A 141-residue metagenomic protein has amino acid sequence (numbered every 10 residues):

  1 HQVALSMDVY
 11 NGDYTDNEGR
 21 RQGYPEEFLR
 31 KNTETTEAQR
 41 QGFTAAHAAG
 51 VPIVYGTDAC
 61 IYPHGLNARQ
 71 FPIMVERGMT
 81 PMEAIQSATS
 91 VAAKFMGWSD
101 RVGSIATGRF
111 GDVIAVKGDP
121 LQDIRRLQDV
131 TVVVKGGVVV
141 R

Functional and structural regions predicted by a protein language model:
H1-Q2, A49-G50, L127-V130: Structured helix-beta-strand junction loops
H1-T36: Active-site gating loops and adjacent loop-to-helix segments of metal-dependent hydrolytic enzymes
Y14-D16, P63-G65, R125: Extracytoplasmic/secreted cell-surface and envelope-processing proteins
E27, T33-P120: His/Asp/Glu-enriched, well-ordered alpha-helical/loop segment that forms or immediately abuts the divalent-metal
P120-R126: Short, Lys/Arg- and Gly-enriched loop/turn segments at beta-strand edges
V133: Short aromatic-centered micro-motifs
